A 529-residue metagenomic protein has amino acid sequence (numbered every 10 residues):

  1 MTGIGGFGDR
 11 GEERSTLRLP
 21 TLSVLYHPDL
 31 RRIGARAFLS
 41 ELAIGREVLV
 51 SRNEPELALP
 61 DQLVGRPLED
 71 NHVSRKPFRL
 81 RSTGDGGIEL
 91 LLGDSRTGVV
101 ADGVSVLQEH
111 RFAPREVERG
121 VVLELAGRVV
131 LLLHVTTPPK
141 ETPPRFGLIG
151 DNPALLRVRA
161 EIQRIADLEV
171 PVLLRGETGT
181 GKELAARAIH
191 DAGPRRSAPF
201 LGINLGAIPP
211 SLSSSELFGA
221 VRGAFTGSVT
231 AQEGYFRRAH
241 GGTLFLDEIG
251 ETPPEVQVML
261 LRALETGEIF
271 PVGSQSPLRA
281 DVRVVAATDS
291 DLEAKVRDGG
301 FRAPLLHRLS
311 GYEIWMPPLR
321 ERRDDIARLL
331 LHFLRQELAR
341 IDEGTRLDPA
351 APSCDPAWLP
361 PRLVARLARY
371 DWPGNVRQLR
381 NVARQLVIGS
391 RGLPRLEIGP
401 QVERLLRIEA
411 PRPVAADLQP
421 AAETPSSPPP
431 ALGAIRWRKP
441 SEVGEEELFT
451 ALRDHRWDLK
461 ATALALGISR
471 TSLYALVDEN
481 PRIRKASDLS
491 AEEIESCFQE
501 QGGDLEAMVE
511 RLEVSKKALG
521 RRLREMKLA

Functional and structural regions predicted by a protein language model:
M1-E12, T16, R36, D102-S105 (+2 more regions): Bacterial C-terminal helix-turn-helix
M1-N71: Intrinsically disordered, low-complexity acidic Ser/Thr-rich regulatory segments
L42-G120: Forkhead-associated
T136-A160, S211: Dynamic helix-loop-helix/coil hinge segments at AAA+ ATPase domain boundaries and subdomain interfaces
G147, E161-T226, R237-P253, P318-R323 (+2 more regions): Conserved post-Walker A coupling segment in P-loop NTPases
R195-A198, G273-R283, D291-L418, R453-R456: Nucleotide-binding/hydrolysis machinery
R222, V256-R279, S290-A294: Conserved catalytic/switch belt of AAA+ P-loop NTPases
F245-L246, V282-T288: Structural recognition of the conserved hydrophobic beta-strand(s) that form the central parallel beta-sheet of P-loop
